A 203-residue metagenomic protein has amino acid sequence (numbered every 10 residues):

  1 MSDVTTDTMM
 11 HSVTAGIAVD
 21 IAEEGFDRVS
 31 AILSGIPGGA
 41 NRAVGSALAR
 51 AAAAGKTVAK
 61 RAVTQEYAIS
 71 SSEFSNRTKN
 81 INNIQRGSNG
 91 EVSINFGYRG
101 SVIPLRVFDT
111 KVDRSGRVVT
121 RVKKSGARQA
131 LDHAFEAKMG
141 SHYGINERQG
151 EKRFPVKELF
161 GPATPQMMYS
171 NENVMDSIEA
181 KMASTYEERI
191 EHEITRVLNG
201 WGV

Functional and structural regions predicted by a protein language model:
S2-V203: Short, Lys/Arg-rich flexible segments
